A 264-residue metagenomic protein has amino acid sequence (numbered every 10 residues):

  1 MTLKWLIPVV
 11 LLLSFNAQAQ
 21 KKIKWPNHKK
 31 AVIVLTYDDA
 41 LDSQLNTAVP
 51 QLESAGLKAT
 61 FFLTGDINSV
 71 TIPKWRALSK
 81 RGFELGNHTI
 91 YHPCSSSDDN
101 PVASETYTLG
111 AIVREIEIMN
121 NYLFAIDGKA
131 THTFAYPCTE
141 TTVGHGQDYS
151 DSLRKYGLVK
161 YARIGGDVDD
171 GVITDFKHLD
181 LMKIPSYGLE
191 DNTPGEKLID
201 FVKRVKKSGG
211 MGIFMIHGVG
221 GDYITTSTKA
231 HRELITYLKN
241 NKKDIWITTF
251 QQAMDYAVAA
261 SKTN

Functional and structural regions predicted by a protein language model:
M1-I23: Bacterial Sec-dependent N-terminal signal peptides
K21-S96, E117-T141, G221, D244 (+1 more regions): Active-site beta->alpha N-cap acidic-glycine motif
K22-N27, I67-V70, G157-F176, K206 (+1 more regions): C-terminal domain-boundary segment and adjacent tail
T36, Y107-A111, D222, T226: Short, surface-exposed alpha-helical recognition segments that flank or form part of ligand/macromolecule-binding
T47, Q51, S69-V70, S95-L198 (+1 more regions): Catalytic domains of cell-wall/extracellular-matrix polysaccharide-remodeling enzymes, centered on de-N-acetylation
D200-R204: Short, surface-exposed beta-strand/loop micro-motifs that present aromatic residues
